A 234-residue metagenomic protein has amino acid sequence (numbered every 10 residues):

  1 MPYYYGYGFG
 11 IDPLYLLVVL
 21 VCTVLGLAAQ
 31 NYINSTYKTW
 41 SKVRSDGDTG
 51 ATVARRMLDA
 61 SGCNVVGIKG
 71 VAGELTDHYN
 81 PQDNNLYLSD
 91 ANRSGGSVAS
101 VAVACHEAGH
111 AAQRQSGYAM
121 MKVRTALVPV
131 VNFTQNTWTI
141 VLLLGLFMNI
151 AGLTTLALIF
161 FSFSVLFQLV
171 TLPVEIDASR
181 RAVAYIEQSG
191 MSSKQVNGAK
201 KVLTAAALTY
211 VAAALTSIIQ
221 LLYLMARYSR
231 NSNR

Functional and structural regions predicted by a protein language model:
P2-F9, P13, Q30-N132, L166-I219 (+1 more regions): Polar-ligand-bearing catalytic/cofactor-coordination segments of membrane-embedded or membrane-tethered inner-membrane
F9-V18, I150-I159: Hydrophobic alpha-helical transmembrane segments
V18-C22, S164: Alpha-helical transmembrane segments of integral membrane proteins
V21-N31: N-terminal signal-anchor/start-transfer transmembrane helix
Q113-A119, V141-G152: Membrane-helix exit/interface motif
F133-L143, T216: Core segments of transmembrane alpha-helices that mediate helix-helix packing or line hydrophobic substrate/ligand
